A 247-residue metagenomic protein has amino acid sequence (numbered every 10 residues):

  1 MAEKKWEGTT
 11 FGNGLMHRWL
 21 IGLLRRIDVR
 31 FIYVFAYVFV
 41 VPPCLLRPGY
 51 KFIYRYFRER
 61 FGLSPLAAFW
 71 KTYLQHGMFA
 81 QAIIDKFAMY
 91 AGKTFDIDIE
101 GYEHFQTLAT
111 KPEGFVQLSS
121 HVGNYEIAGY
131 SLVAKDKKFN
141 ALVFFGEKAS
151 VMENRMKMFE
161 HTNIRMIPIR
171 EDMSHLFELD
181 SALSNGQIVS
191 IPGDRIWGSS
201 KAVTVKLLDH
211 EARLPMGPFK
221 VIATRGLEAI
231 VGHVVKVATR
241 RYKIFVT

Functional and structural regions predicted by a protein language model:
M1-S119, M152-M156, N163: Membrane-anchoring hydrophobic helices of lipid-metabolizing enzymes
K86, Y90-T247: Soluble catalytic domains of membrane acyltransferases
